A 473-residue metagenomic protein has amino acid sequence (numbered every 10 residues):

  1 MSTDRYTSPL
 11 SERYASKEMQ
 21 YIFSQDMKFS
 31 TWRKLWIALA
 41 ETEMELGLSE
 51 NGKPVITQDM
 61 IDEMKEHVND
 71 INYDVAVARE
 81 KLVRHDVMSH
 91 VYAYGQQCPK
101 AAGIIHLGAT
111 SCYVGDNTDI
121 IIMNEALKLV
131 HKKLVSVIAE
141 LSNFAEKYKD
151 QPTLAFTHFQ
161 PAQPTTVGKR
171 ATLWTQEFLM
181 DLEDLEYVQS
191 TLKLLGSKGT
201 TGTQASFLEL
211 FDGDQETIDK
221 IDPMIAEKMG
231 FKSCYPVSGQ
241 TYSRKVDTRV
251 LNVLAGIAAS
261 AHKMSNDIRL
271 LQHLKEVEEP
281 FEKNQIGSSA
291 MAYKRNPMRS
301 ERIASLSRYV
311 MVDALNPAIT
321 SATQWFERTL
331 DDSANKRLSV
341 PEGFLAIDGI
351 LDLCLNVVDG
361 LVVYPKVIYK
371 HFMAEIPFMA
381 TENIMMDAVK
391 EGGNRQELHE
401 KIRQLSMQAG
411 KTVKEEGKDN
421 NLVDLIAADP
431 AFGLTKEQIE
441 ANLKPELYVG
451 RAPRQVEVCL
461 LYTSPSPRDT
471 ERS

Functional and structural regions predicted by a protein language model:
S2-A205, F211-A226, G287-S288, M298-R302 (+2 more regions): A helix-coil-helix interface module used to build multimeric assemblies and to scaffold catalytic/cofactor sites
S2-Q25, S89, I286-S464: Catalytic-core signal marking the mid-to-C-terminal active-site face
M27, V114, H158, A162-K169 (+7 more regions): Alpha-helix capping and helix-loop boundary segments enriched in small/acidic/polar residues
A38-T42, A93, Q97, E140 (+15 more regions): Generic, well-ordered alpha-helical scaffold segments in large soluble proteins
I105, K232-G239, L315-F326: A glycine-rich, basic-preceded beta-loop-alpha segment at the flavin cofactor/substrate interface of flavin-utilizing
N124-H131, V135, S142, G168 (+8 more regions): Short amphipathic alpha-helical segments with heptad-repeat character
D222-M311: Acidic, glycine-rich loop-and-beta core segments that form the ion-binding/anion-interacting portion of active sites
Y462-S473: Single conserved hydrophobic/aromatic residue that forms the stacking wall/gate of nucleotide- or nucleobase-binding
